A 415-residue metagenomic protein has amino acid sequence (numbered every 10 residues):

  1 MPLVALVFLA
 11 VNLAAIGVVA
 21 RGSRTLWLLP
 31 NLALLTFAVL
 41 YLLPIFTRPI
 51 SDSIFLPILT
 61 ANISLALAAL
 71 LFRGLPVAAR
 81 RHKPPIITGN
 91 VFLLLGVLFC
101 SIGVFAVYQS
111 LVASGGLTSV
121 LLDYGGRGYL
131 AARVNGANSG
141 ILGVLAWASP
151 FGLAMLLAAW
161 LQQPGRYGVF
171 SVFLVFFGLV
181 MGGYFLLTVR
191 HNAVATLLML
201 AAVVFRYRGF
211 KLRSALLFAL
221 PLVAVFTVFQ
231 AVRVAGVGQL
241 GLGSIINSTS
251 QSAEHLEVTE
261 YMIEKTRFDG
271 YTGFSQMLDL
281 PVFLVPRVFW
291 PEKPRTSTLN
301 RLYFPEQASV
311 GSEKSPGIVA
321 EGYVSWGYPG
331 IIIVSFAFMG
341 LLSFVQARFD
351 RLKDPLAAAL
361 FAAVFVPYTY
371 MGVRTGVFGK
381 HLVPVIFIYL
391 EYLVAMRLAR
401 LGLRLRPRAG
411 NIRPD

Functional and structural regions predicted by a protein language model:
M1-I87, F170-L174, V180, L200-F205 (+3 more regions): N-terminal "leader" segments that precede or initiate the main folded domain
V4-V11, L94-F105, L142-A154, A320 (+1 more regions): Hydrophobic alpha-helical transmembrane segments
F8, I58-L65, A146-L156, R190-V203 (+2 more regions): Hydrophobic core segments of transmembrane alpha-helices in multi-pass, intramembrane catalytic enzymes
A20-L28, L156-V172, A347-L360: Membrane-interface helix-loop-helix junctions at transmembrane boundaries of multi-pass membrane enzymes, predominantly
P76-F210, L222-G238: Membrane-embedded catalytic interface detector for glycan/lipid assembly enzymes
C100-S119, S214-T296: Aromatic-rich transmembrane-lumenal/periplasmic boundary elements in polytopic membrane proteins
M155, K314-D415: Hydrophobic alpha-helical segments
D279-V319: Interfacial juxtamembrane loops and adjacent helix segments that form the catalytic/substrate-binding surfaces
